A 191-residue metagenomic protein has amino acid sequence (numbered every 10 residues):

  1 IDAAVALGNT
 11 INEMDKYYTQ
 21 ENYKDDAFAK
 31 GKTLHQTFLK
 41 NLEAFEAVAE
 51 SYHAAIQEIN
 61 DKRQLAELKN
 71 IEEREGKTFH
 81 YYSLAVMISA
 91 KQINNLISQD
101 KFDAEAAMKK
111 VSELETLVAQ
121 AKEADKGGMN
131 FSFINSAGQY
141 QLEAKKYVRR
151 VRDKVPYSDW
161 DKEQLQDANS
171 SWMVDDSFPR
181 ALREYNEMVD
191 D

Functional and structural regions predicted by a protein language model:
I1-D26: Post-signal peptide N-terminal segment of secreted/secretory-pathway proteins
E21, D100, K154-S158: Short loop/turn hinge sites at secondary-structure boundaries
K24, F28-G31, H35, L42 (+2 more regions): Amphipathic alpha-helical coiled-coil segments with heptad-repeat character
G31-G138: Extended amphipathic alpha-helical interaction segments
V111-D191: A cross-kingdom marker for long, charged
